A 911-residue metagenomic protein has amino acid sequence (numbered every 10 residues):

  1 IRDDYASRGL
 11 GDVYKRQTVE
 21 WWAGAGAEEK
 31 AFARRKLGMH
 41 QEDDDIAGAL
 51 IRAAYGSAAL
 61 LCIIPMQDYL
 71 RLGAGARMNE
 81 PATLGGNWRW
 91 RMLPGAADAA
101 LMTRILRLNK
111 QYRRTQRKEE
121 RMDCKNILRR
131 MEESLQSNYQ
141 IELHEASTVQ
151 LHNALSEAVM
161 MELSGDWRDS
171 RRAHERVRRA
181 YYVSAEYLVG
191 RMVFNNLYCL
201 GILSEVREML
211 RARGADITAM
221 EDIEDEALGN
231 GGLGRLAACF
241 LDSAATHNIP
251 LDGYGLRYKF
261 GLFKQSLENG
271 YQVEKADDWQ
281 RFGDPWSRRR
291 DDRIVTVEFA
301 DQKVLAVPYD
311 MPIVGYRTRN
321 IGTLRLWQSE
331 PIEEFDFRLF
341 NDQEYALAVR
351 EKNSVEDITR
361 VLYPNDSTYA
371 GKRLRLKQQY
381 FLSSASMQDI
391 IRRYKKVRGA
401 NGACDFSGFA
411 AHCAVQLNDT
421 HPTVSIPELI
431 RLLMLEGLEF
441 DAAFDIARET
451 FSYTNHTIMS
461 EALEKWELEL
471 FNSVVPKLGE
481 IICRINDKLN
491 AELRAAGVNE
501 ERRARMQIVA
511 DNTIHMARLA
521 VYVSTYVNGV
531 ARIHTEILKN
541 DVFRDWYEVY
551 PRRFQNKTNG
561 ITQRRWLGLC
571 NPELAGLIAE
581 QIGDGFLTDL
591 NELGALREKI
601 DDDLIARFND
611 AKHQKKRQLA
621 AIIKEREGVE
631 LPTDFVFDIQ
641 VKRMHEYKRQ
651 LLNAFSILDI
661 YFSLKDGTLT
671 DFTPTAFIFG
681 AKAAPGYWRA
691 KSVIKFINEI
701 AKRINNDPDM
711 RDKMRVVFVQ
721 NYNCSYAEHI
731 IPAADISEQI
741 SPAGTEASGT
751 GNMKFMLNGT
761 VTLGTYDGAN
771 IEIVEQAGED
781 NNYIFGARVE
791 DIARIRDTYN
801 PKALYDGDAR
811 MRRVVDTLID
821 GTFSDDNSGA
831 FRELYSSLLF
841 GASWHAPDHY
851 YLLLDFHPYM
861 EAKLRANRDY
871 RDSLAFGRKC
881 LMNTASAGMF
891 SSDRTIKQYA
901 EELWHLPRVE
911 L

Functional and structural regions predicted by a protein language model:
I1-Q17: Single conserved hydrophobic/aromatic residue that forms the stacking wall/gate of nucleotide- or nucleobase-binding
R2, I51, A727-E728: Short hydrophobic/charged patches on amphipathic alpha-helices used for structural packing and interfaces
S7, P65-Y69, G255-R257, Q720: Acidic carboxylate-rich catalytic motifs and surrounding loops in phosphoryl-/glycosyl-chemistry enzymes
K15-A53: Aromatic-anchored helix/helix-loop segment that forms the rim or "lid" of small-molecule/cofactor binding pockets
K36-Q41, R91, E224-G231: The substrate-binding groove and active-site-proximal loops of carbohydrate-active enzymes, especially glycoside
D45-N79: Conserved short secondary-structure transition element at the edge of the structured enzyme core that lines
I63, R71-R117: Structured C-terminal cap/extension of enzyme domains
E120-L911: A conserved ligand/cofactor-binding region detector
